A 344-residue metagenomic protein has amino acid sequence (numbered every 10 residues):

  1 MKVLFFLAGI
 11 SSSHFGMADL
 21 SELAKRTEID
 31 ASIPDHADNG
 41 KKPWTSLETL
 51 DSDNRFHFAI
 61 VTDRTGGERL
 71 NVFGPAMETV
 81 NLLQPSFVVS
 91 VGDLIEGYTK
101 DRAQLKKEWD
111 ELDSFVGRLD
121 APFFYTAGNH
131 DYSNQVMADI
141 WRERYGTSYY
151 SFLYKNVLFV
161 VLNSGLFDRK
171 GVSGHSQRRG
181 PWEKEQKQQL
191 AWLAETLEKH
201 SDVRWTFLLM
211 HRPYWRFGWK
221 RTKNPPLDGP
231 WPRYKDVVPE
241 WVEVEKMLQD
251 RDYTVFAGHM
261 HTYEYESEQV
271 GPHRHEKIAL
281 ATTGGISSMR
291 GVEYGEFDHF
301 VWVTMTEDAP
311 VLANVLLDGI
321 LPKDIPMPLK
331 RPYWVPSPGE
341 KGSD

Functional and structural regions predicted by a protein language model:
K2-S12: Bacterial N-terminal signal peptides
D19-A103: N-terminal active-site segment of His-dependent metallophosphoesterases
L20-L50, R102-W205, P230-P232, P239-T254 (+2 more regions): Extended active-site neighborhood of metal-dependent phosphoesterases/phosphodiesterases
F58, V88, F159, T206-F207: Hydrophobic beta-strand anchors of alpha/beta hydrolase catalytic cores
D63, G92-D93, G128-N129, H211 (+1 more regions): Active-site glycine-centered loops adjacent to acidic/histidine catalytic or metal-binding residues that shape
I95, L197-T222: Short acidic, glycine-rich surface-loop motifs adjacent to enzyme active sites
D308-D344: Acidic, His/Gly-rich catalytic cores of divalent-metal-dependent hydrolytic chemistry
